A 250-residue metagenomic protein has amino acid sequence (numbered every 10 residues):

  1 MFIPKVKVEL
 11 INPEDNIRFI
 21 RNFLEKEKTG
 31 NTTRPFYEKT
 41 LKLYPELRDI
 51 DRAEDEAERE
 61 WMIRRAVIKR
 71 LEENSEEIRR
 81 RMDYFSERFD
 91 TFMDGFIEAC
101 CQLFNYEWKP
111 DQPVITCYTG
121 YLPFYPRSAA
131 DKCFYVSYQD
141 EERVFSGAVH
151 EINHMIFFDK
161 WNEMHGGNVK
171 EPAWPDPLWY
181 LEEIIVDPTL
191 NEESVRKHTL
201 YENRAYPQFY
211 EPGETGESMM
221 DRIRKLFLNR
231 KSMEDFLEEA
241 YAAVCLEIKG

Functional and structural regions predicted by a protein language model:
M1-R80, Y84-E87: N-terminal low-structure segments adjacent to metalloprotease catalytic domains across cellular compartments
F2-N16, N168-G216: Post-HExxH zinc-binding segment in Zn-dependent metallohydrolases
E38-L41, A205-G250: Pan-zinc metallopeptidase signature
R65-A129, E192-T199: Auxiliary, metal-adjacent structural segments of Zn-dependent hydrolase domains
C133-A148: Short pre-active-site segment immediately N-terminal to the catalytic Zn-binding motif
C133-F134, D159-H165: Flexible internal linker/loop segments at domain or repeat junctions
S146-N162: Active-site recognition of the HExxH zinc-binding catalytic motif
